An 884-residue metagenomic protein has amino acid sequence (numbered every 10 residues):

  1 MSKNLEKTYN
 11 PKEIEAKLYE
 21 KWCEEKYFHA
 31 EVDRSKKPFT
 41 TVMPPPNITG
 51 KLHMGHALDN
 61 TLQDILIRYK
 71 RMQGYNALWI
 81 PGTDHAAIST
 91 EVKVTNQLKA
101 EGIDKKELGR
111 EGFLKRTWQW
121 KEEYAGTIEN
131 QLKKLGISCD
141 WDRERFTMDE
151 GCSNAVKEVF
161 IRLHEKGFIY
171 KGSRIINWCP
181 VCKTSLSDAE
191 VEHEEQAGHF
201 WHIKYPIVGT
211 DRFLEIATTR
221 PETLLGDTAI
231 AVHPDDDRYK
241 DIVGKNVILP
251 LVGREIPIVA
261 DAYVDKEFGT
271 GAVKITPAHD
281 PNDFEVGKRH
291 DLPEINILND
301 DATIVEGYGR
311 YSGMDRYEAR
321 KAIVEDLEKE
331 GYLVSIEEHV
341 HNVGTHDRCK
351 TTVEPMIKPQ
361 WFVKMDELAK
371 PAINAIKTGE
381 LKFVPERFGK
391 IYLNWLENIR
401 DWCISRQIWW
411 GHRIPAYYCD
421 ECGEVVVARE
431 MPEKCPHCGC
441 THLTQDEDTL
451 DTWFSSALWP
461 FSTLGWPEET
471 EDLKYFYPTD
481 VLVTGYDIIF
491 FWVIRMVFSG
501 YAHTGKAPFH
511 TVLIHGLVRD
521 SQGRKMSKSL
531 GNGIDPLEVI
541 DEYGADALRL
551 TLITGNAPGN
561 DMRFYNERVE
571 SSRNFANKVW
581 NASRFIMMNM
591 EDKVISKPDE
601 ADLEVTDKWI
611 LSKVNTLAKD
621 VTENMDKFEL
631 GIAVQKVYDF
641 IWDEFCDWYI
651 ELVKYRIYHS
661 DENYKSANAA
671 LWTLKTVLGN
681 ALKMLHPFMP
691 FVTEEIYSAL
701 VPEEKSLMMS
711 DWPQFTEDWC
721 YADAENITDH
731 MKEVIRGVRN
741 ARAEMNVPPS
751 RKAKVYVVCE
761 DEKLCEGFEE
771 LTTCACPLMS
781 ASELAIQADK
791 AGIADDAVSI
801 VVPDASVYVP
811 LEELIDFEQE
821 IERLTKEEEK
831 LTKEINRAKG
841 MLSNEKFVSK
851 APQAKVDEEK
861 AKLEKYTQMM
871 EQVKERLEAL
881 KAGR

Functional and structural regions predicted by a protein language model:
M1-M54, A77, V334, D347 (+1 more regions): Non-catalytic terminal extensions that flank enzyme cores
K3, K17, K21-E25, T95-L214 (+9 more regions): Residue patterns forming the tRNA-binding/recognition surfaces of aminoacyl-tRNA synthetases and related DALR
E31-V94, T147, V156, I216-T219 (+7 more regions): N-terminal catalytic cores of NTP/NDP-binding nucleotidyl/phosphoryl-transfer enzymes
R34-K36, P44-P45, L78-E91, E144-C152 (+3 more regions): Short, solvent-exposed turn/loop segments enriched in Gly/Ser/Thr/Pro and often Arg
H56-L58, P281-V286, R495-T504, V637: Alpha-helical support elements that line or immediately flank enzyme active sites and cofactor-binding pockets
A57-I65, L214-P250, V273-D280, H290-I297 (+3 more regions): Extended active-site and interfacial segments that coordinate phosphate-rich ligands in large catalytic machineries
H202, N394-F454, L458, A502-A545 (+2 more regions): Feature 926 captures the class I aminoacyl-tRNA synthetase adenylation module centered on the KMSKS loop
R254-V259, E447-Y477, D643, D647-I650: Active-site-adjacent "gating/activation" loops or surface patches in catalytic cores
